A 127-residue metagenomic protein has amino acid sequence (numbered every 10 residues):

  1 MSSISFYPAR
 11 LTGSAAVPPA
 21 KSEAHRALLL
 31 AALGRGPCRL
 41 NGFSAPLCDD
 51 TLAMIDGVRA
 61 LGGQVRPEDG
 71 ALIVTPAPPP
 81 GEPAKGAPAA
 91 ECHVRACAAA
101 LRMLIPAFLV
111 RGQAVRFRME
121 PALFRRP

Functional and structural regions predicted by a protein language model:
M1-P127: Short, structured segments at the rim of ligand-binding sites
